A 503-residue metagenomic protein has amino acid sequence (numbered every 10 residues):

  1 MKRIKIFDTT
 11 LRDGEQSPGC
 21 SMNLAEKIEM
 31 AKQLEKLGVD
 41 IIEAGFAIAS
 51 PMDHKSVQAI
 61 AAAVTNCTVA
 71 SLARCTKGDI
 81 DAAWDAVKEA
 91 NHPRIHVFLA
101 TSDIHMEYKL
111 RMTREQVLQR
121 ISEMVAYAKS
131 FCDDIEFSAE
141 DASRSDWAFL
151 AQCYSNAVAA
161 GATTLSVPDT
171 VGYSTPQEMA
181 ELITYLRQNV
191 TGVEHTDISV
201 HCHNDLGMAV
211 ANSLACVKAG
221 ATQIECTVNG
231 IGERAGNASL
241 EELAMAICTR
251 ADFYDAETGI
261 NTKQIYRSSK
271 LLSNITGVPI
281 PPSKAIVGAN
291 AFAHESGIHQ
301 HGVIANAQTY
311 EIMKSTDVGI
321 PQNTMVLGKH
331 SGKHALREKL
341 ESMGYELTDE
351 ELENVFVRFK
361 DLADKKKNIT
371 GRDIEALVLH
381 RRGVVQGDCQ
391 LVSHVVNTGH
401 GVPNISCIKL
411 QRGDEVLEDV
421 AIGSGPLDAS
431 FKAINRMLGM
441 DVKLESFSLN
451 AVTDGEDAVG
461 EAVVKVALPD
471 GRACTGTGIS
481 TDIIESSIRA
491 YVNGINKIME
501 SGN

Functional and structural regions predicted by a protein language model:
R3-I4, D8-T10, M245, A251-V420 (+1 more regions): A mid-to-C-terminal "edge-of-domain" accessory segment
I4-I6, Q16-I41, H54-A63, K77-I198 (+1 more regions): Alpha/beta enzyme core
D13, S17-P18, F46-P51, S102-I104 (+6 more regions): Short, small-residue-enriched loops and turns at beta-alpha junctions that line or gate enzyme active sites
Q16, E29-M30, N368-C474, G478-S486: Non-catalytic terminal/interface segments that mediate subunit docking, oligomerization, and allosteric communication
N66, D169-T170, E225-E233, M245-T258 (+3 more regions): Short beta-alpha connecting loops at secondary-structure transitions that line or flank enzyme active sites
S174, E181-A305: Catalytic alpha/beta core domains of metabolic enzymes, predominantly
T477, E500-N503: Long, contiguous binding/interaction regions
V492-M499: Conserved structured catalytic cores and adjacent interaction surfaces of nucleotide-binding/hydrolyzing enzymes
